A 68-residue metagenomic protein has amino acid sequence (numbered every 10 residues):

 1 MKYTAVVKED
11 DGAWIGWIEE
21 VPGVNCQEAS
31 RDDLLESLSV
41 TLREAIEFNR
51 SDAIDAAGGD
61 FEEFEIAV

Functional and structural regions predicted by a protein language model:
M1-V6, D32-V68: Short, charged, surface-exposed hinge/linker loops at domain edges that act as mobile lids or interdomain connectors
V6-V7, G23: Generic N-terminal leader/processing signal
K8-E19: Short aromatic-glycine-(Arg/Gly/Cys) micro-motifs in beta-strand/loop hairpins
W17, Q27, A45: Residues that scaffold the ATP/ADP-binding catalytic core of kinase and kinase-like folds
E20-G23, D60: Residue-level preference for alpha-helix termini and adjacent loops
P22-R31: A short, exposed loop/beta-hairpin motif centered on an aromatic-Gly-Thr core
